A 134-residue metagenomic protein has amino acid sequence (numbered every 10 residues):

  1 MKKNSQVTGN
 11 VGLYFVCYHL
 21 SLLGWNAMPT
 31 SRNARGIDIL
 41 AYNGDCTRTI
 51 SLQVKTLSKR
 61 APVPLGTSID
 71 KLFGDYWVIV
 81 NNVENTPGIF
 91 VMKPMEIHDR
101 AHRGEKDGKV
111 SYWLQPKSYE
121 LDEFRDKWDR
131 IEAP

Functional and structural regions predicted by a protein language model:
M1-R35, L40-P134: Mixed-charge (Asp/Glu-Lys/Arg
